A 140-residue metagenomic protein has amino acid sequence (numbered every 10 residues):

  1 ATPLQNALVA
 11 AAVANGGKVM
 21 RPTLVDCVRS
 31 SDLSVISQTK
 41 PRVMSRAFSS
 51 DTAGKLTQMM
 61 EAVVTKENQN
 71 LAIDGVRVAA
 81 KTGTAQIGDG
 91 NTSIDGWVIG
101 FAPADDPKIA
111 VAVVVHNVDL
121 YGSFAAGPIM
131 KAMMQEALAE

Functional and structural regions predicted by a protein language model:
A1-V43, M60-E140: Active-site beta-strand/loop architecture of penicillin-binding DD-peptidases
T2, S49-S50: Helix N-cap and loop-to-helix transition residues
R42-M44, S50-D51: A structural-propensity feature for long, helix-poor, extended segments
